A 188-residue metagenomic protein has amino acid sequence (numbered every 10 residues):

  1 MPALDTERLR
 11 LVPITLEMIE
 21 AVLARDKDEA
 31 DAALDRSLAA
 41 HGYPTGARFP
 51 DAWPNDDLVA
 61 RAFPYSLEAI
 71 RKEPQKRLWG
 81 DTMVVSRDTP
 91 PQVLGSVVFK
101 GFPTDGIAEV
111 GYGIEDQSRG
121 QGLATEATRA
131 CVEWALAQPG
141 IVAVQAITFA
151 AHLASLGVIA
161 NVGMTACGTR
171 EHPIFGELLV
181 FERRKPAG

Functional and structural regions predicted by a protein language model:
M1-E109, I114-Q117, A130-Q138, A151 (+1 more regions): GNAT-family acyltransferases
G120-T125: Glycine-rich acyl-CoA binding loop
Q138-I147: Conserved GNAT acetyl-CoA-binding A-motif
L153-S155: Catalytic nucleophile serine of serine hydrolases, specifically the conserved "nucleophile elbow" pentapeptide
V158-I159: Conserved active-site tyrosine of GNAT-family acetyltransferases
